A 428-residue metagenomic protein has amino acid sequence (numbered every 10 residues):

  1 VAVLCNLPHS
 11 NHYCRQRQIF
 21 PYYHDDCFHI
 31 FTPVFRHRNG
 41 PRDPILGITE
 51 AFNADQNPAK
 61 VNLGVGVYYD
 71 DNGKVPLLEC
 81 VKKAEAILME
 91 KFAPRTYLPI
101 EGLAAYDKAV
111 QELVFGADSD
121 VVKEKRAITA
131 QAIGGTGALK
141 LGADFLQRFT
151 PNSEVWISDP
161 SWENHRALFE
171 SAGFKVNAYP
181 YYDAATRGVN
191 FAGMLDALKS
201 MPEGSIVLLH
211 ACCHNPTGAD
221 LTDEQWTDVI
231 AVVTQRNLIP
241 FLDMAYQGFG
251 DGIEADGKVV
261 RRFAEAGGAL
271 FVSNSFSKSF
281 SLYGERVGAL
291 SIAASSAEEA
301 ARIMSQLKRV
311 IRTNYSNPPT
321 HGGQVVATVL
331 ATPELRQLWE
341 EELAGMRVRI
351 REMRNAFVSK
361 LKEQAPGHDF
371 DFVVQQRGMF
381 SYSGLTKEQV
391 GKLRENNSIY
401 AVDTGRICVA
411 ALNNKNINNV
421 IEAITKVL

Functional and structural regions predicted by a protein language model:
F28-G102, A109-E112, G116, T313 (+2 more regions): N-terminal "arm"/small-domain region of PLP-dependent enzymes with the aminotransferase-like
L63, V176, P240, L270 (+1 more regions): Hydrophobic beta-strand scaffold residues
K82, A86-I87, F92-N237, G248-F249 (+4 more regions): Conserved core of the PLP fold type I
M244-A245: Conserved Walker B
D256-R302, Q306: Active-site PLP attachment segment
M304-G323, V329-V358: Structural signature of PLP-dependent enzymes
E340-N396: Conserved PLP-binding catalytic core of the aspartate aminotransferase-like
